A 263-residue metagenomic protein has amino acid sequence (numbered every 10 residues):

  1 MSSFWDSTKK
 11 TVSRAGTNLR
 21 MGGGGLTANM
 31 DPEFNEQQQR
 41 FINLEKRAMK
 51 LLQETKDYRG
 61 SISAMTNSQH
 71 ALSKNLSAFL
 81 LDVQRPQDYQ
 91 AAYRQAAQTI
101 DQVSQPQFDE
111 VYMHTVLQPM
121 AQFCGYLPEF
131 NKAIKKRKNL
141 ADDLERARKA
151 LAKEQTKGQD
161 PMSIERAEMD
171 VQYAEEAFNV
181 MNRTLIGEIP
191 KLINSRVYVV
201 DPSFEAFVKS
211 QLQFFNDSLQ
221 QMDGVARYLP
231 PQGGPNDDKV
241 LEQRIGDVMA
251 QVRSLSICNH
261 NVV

Functional and structural regions predicted by a protein language model:
M1-K153, D160-Y173, N179, I186-V263: Short, low-to-moderate order helix/coil transition modules at the start of elongated helical scaffolds
